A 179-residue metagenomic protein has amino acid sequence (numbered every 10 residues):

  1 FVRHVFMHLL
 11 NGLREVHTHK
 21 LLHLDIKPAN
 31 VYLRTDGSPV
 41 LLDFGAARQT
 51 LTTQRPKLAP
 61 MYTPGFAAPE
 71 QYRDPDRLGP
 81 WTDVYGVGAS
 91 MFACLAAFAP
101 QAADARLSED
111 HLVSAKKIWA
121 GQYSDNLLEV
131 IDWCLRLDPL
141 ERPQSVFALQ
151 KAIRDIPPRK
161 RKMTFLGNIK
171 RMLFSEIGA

Functional and structural regions predicted by a protein language model:
V5-F6: Activation segment signature within eukaryotic-like protein kinase domains
L9-L21: Protein kinase catalytic-loop region centered on the HRD/HxD motif
L24: Residue immediately N-terminal to the catalytic "proton-acceptor" Asp in the protein kinase catalytic loop
N30-L41: Conserved protein kinase catalytic/activation segment
P39, L51-M61: Regulatory activation segment
G65-K160: C-terminal lobe helix-coil module of Hanks-type protein kinase domains
K160-A179: Regulatory extensions appended to serine/threonine kinase catalytic cores
